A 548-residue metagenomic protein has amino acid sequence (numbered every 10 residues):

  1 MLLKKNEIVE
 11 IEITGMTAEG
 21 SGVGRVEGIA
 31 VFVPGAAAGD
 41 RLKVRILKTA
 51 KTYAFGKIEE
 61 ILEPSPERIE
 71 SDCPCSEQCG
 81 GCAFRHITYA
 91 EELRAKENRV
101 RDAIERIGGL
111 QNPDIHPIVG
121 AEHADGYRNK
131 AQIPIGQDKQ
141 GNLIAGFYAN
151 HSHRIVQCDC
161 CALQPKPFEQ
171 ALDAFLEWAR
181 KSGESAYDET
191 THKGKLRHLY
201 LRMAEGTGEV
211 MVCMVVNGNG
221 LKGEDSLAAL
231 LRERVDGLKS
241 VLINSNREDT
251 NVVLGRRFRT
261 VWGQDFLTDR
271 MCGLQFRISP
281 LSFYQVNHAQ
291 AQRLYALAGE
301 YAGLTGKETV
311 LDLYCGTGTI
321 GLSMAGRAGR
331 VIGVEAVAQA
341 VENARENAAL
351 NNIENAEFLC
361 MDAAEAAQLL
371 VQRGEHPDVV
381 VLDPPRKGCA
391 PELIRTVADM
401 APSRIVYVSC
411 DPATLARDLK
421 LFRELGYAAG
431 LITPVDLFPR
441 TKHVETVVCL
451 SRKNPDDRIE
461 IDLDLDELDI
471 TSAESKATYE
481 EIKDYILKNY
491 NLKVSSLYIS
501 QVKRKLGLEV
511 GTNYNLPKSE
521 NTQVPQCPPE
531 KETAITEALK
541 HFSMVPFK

Functional and structural regions predicted by a protein language model:
M1-C75, E357, A364-E365: Terminal RNA-binding accessory module
L2-E10, A18, N219-S472, Y479-E480: Rossmann-like S-adenosyl-L-methionine
E59-S71, E77-A186, E205, L221: Extended interfacial segments that mediate partner engagement and assembly in macromolecular machines
L199: Flexible loop/N-cap segments at domain edges
T471-D484, S495-S496, V510: Short, charged amphipathic recognition helices of the HTH superfamily and cognate SANT/SANTA-like modules
K476, V524-K548: Phospho-regulated, low-complexity intrinsically disordered regions of nuclear gene-regulatory and chromatin-associated
T478-Y490, S500-L506: DNA-recognition alpha helix
V510-E520: Short Lys/Arg-enriched helix C-cap and helix-to-coil transition segments that create basic nucleic-acid-contact patches
